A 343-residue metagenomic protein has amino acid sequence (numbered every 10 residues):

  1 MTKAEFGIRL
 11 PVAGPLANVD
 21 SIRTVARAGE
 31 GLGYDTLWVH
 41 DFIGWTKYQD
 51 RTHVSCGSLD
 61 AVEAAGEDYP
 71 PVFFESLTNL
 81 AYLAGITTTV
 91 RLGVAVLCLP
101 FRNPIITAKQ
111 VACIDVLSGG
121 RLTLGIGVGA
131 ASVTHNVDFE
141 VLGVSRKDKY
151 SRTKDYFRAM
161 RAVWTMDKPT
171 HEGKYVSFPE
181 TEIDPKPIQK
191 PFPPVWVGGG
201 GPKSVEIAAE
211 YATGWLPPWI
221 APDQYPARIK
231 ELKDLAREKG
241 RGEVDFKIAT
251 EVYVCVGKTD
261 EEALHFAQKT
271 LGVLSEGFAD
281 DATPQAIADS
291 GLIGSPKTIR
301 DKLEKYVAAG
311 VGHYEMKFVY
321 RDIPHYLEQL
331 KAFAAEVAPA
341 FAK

Functional and structural regions predicted by a protein language model:
M1-K343: Active-site-adjacent structural elements that line small-molecule/cofactor binding pockets in enzymes
